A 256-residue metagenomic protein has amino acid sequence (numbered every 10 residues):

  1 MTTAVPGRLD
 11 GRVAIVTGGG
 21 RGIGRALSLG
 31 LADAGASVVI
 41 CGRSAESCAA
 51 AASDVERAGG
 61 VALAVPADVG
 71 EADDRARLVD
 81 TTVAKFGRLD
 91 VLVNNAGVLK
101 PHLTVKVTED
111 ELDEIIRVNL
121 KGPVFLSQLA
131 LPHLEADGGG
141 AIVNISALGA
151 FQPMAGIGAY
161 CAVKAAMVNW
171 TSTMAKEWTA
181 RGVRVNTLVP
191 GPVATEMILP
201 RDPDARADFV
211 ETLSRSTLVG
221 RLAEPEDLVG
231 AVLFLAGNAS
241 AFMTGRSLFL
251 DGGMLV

Functional and structural regions predicted by a protein language model:
T2-P6, Q152, L233, T244-V256: Short C-terminal tail/terminal secondary-structure segment of NAD(P)H-dependent dehydrogenase/reductase domains
V13, G20-G22, S44: Conserved glycine-rich cofactor-binding loop
V93, T179, R184, M243-G245: Short, small/polar-rich loop/turn modules that mediate ligand/substrate recognition or access, typified
L103-T104, T108-I116, I142, F209 (+1 more regions): Substrate-binding pocket helix/loop in short-chain dehydrogenase/reductase
S127, V163: Active-site helix of classical SDR
P132, K176-A180, A241: Alpha-helical segment proximal to the catalytic Tyr-Lys
A147: Residue(s) in the substrate-gating loop at a strand-loop-helix junction that position the organic substrate next
